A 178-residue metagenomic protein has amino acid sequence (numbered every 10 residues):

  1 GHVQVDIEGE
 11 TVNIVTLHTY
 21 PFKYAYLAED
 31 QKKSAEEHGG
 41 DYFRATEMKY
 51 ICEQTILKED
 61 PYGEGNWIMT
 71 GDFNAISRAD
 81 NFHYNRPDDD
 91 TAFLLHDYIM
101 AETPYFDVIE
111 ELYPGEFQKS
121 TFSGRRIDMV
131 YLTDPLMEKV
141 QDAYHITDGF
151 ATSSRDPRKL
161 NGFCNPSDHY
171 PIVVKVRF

Functional and structural regions predicted by a protein language model:
G1-Y24: Structured beta-strand-rich core segments of catalytic domains in phosphoester-bond hydrolases
D6-I7, D30-K33, S153-L160: A signal for specific C-terminal beta-sheet/loop modules enriched in small/flexible residues with GP/PG/PP motifs
I7, P21, C52-T55, E59 (+1 more regions): Short, well-ordered alpha-helical segments in soluble proteins
N13, G40-F73: His/acidic metal-ligating clusters that form di-metal
V15, Y24-E29, A79-H83: A short secondary-structure junction signal
Y24-Y42: A solvent-exposed, charged loop/short amphipathic helix patch at secondary-structure junctions
E36-F43, E47, P87-T91: Alpha-helix N-cap/loop-to-helix boundary motif
L57-I68, A75-F178: Metal-dependent phosphoester-hydrolase catalytic domains
